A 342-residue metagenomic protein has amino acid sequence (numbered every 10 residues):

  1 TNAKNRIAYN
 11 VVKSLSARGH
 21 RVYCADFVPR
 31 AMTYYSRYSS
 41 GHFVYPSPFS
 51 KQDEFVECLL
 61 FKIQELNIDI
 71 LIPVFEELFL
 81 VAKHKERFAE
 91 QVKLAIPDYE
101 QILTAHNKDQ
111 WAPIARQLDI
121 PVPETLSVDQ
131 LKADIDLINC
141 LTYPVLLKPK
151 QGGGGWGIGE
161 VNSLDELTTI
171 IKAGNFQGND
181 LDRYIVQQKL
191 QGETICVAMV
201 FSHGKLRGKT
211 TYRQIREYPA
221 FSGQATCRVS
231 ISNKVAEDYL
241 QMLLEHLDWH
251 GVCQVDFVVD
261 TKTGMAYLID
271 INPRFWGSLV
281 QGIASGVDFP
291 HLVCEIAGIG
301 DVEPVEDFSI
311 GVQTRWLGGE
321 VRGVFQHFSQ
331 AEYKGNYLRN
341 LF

Functional and structural regions predicted by a protein language model:
T1-D98: ATP-binding N-terminal substructure of ATP-dependent carboxylate-amine bond-forming enzymes
R21-Y23, V122-P123, V145, Y184: Hydrophobic anchor at the start of a short beta-strand that flanks the dinucleotide cofactor-binding loop
A89, Q101-P121, Q130: Glycine-/Pro-rich loop/turn segments that contact NAD(P) or position catalytic residues in Rossmann-like domains
A115, N139-E160, N179-G192, K209-T211: ATP-grasp fold ATP-binding core
D134, E295-F342: Peripheral (often C-terminal) accessory segments that flank ATP-dependent C-N-forming ligase machineries
G155, R216-P219, Q224-A225, N272-G286: Glycine-rich phosphate/pyrophosphate-binding beta-alpha loops
L164-S222, R228-Q241, V258-Y267: Phosphate-binding site of ATP-dependent enzymes
E245-Q281: Conserved metal-phosphate-binding beta-hairpin within the catalytic cores of diverse ATP-dependent phosphoryl-transfer
